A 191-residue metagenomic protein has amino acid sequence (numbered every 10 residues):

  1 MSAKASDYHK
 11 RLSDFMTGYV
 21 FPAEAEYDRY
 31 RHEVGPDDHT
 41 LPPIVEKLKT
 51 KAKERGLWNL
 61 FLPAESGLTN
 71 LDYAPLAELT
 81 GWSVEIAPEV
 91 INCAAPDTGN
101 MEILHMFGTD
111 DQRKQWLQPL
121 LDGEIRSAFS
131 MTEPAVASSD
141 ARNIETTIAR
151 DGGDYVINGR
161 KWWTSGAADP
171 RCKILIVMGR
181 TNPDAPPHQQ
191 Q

Functional and structural regions predicted by a protein language model:
M1-A94, D111-P119, R126: Amphipathic, small/basic residue-rich leader segments at the start of a protein or domain
I91-D111, D140: N-terminal glycine-rich flavin-associated loop
E102-L104, S130, K173-V177: Adenylate-forming
G123-T132: A short, Trp-centered hydrophobic/proline-enriched beta-strand micro-motif
T132-V136, W163-S165: Short, solvent-exposed loop/turn elements at beta->coil junctions and helix N-caps that rim active or binding pockets
A135-I144: Active-site-adjacent elements of ketosynthase-type condensing enzymes
T146-A149: A structural signal for short hydrophobic beta-strand segments in well-ordered beta-sheet cores
D154, N158-Q191: A short core secondary-structure module
